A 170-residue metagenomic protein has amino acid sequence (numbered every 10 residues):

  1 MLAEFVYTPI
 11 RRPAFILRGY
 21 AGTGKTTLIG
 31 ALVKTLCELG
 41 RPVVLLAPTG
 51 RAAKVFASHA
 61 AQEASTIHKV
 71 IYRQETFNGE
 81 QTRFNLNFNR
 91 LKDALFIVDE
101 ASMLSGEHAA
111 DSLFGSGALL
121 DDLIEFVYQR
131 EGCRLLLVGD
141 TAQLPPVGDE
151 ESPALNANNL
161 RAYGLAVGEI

Functional and structural regions predicted by a protein language model:
M1-I170: Conserved ATP-binding/catalytic motifs of P-loop helicase motor domains
